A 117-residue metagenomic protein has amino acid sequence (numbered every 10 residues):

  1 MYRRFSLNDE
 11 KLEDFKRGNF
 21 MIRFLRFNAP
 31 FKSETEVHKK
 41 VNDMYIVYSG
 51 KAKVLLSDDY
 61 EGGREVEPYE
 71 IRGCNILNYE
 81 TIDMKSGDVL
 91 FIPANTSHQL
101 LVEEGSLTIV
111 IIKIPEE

Functional and structural regions predicted by a protein language model:
M1-K40: A short, N-terminal "cap"/entry segment at the start of jelly-roll beta-barrel domains of the cupin/DSBH fold
F24, V54-L56, I109-I111: Short hydrophobic/aromatic-rich beta-strand segments that constitute the beta-sheet cores of beta-sandwich/beta-barrel
F31, V37, E67-P68, H98: Short histidine
K32, G62-E65, E117: A short local loop/turn or secondary-structure capping micro-motif enriched for an aromatic residue
K39, D43-V54, D58-D59, V66-N75: Short, conserved beta-strand element in jelly-roll/cupin
D59-A94: Short acidic-glycine-tyrosine-enriched beta hairpin
D83-D88, A94-E117: Ligand-binding loop in jelly-roll beta-barrel domains
